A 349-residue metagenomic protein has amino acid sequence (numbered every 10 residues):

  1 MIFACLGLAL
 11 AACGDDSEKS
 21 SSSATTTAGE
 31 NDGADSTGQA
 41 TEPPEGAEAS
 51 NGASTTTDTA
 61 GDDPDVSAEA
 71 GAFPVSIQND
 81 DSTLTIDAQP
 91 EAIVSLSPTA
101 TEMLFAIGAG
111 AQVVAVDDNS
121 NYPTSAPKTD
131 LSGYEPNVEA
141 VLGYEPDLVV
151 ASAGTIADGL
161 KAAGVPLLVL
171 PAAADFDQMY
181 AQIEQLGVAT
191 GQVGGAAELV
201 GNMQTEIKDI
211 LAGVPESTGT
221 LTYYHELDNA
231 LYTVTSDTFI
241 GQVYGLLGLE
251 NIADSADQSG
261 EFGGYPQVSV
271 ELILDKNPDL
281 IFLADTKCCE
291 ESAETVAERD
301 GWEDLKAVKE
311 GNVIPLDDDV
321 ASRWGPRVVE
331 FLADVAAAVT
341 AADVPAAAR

Functional and structural regions predicted by a protein language model:
M1-F3, C13-T99, G194-Y224, A337-R349: Bacterial Sec-exported substrate-binding components of ABC uptake systems
L8-A12: C-terminal motif of bacterial Sec signal peptides marking the signal peptidase cleavage site
S76, T83, I156-Y232, A253-D254 (+2 more regions): Extracytoplasmic substrate-binding proteins
N79-D81, T129-E139, G154, Q258-V270: Short helix-initiation/N-cap motifs at beta->coil->alpha
P90, N137-A151, V165, S269-A284: Proline-aspartate-enriched helix->loop->beta-strand connector
A92-L148, A153, L249-I252: A short, structured surface patch at a secondary-structure boundary
S97, A153, L227-N229, A256 (+3 more regions): Short secondary-structure boundary segments
N119-Y122, D237-G264: Alpha-helical, coiled-coil/dimerization segments enriched in small aliphatic residues
